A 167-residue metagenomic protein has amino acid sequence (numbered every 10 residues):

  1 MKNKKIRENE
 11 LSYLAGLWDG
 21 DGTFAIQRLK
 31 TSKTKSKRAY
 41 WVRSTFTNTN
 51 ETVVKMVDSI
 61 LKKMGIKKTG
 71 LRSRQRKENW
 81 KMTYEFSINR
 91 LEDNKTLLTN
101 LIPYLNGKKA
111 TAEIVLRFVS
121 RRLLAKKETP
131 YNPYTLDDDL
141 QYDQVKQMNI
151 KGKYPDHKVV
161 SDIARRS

Functional and structural regions predicted by a protein language model:
M1-S167: Internal intein/HINT superfamily modules and their associated LAGLIDADG
